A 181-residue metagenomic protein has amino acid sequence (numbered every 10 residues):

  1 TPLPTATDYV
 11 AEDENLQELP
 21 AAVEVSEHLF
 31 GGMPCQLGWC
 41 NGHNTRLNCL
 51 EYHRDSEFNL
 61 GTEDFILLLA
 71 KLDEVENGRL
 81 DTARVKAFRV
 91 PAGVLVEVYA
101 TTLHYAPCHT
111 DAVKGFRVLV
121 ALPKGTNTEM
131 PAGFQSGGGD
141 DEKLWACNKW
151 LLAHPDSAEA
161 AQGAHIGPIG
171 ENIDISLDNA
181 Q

Functional and structural regions predicted by a protein language model:
T1-A92, Y105-Q181: Active-site region of the double-stranded beta-helix
V98: Aromatic-residue-lined binding/catalytic grooves and analogous aromatic/hydrophobic interfacial grooves in multimeric
